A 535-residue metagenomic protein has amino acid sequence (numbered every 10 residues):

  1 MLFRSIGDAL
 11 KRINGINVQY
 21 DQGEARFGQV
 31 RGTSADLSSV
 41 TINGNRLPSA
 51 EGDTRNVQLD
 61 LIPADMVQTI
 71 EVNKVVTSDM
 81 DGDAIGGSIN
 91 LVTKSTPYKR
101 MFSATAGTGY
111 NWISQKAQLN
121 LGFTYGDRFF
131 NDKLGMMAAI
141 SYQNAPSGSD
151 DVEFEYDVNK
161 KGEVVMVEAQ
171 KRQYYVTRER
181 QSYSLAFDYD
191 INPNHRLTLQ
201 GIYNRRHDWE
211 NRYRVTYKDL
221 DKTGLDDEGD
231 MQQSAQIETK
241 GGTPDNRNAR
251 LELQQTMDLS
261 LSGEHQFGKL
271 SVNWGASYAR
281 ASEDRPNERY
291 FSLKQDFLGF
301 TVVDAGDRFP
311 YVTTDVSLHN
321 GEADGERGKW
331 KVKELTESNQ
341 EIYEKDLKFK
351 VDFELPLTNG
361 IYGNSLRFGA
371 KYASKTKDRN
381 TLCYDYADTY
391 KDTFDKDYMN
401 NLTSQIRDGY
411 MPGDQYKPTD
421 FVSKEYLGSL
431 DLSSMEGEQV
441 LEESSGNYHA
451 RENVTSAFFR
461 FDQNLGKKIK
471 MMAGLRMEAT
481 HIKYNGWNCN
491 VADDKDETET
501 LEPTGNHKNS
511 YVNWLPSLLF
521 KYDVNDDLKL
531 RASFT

Functional and structural regions predicted by a protein language model:
I6-A9, R26-Q29, T41, V57-D60 (+3 more regions): N-terminal periplasmic accessory domains that precede and gate Gram-negative outer-membrane beta-barrel machines
G7-R46: Extracytoplasmic beta-strand/coil segments of soluble accessory domains associated with Gram-negative outer-membrane
V18, R46-K74: Short acidic/polar hinge/loop motifs at secondary-structure boundaries that mediate gating or recognition
T96-M101, F130-L134, N194, K269-S271 (+4 more regions): Short loop/turn motifs that connect adjacent beta-strands in outer-membrane beta-barrel proteins
F102-Y110, L121, A138-N144, L199-R205 (+5 more regions): Transmembrane beta-barrel strands of outer-membrane/channel proteins
K116-D219, P244, Q254-L261, L518: Transmembrane beta-barrel wall of Gram-negative outer-membrane proteins
D190-N192, T256, S260, S277-A279 (+2 more regions): Structural signature of Gram-negative outer-membrane beta-barrels, strongest in the C-terminal barrel of TonB-dependent
